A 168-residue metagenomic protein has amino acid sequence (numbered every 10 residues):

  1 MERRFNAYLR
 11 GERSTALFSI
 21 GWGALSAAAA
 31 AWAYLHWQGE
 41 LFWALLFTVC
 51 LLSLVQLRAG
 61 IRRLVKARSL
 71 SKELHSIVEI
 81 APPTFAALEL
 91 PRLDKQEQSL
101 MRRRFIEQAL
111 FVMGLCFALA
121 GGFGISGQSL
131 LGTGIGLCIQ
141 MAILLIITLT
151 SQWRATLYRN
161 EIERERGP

Functional and structural regions predicted by a protein language model:
M1-L35, P91-Q96, L100, I146-P168: Cytosolic-side membrane-entry/anchor segment at the start of a transmembrane helix
N6-R58, A109-I125, G132, G136: Long, highly hydrophobic alpha-helical transmembrane signal-anchor segments
Y34-G39, V65-K72, A120-G127, Q152-N160: Transmembrane helix-loop junctions in multipass membrane proteins, especially transporters and channels
S53, V65, S71-K72, G134 (+1 more regions): Generic signal for short, ordered secondary-structure residues within or immediately flanking folded domains
G60-R63, A67, M141-Q152: Alpha-helical transmembrane segments
R63-A87: Membrane-helix interface/capping segments
P83-L115: C-terminal halves and exits of single transmembrane alpha-helices
